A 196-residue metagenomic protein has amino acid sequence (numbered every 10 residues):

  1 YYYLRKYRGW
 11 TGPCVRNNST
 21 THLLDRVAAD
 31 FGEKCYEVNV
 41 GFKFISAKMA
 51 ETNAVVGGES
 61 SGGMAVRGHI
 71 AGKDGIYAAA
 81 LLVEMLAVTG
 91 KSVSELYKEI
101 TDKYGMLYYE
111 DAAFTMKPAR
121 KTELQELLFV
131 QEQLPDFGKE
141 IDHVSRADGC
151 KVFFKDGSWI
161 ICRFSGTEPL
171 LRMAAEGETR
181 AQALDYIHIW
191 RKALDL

Functional and structural regions predicted by a protein language model:
Y3: Anionic ligand-binding catalytic core segments
K6-L196: Phosphate-binding and adjacent anionic-ligand microenvironments
